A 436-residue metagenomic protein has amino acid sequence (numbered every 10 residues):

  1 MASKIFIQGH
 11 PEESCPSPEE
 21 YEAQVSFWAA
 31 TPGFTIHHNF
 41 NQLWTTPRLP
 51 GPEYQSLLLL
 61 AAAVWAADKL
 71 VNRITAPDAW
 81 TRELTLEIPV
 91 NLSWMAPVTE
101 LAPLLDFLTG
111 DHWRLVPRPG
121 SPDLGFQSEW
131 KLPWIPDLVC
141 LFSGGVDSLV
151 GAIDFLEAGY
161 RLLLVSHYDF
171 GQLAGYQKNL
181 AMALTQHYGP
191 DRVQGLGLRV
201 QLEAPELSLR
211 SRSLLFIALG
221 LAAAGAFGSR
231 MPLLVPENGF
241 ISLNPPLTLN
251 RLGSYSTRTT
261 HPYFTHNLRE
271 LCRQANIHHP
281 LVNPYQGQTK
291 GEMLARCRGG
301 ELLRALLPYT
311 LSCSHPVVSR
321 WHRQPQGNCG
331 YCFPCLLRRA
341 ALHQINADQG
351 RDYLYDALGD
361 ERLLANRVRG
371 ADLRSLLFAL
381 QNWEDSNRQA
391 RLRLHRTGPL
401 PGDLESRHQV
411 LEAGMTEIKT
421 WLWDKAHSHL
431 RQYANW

Functional and structural regions predicted by a protein language model:
M1-D137, L149-L198, W436: RNA-binding accessory domains that recognize and position tRNA/RNA substrates
A2-E22, N41, P50, S229 (+6 more regions): ATP/NTP-dependent adenylation/nucleotidyl-transfer catalytic domains that generate, transfer, or process NMP-activated
L43-R48, H167-P308: ATP-dependent adenylate-handling ligase core
A67-D78, A224-L233, L342-A347, S386-N387: Short helix-capping/linker segments at secondary-structure and domain boundaries
G120-L124, T289-K290, V318: Short acidic loop-to-helix transition motifs that present clustered carboxylates
K131, L209-R212, Q324: Residue-level marker of regulatory loop/turn positions in helix-turn-helix DNA-binding domains and in histidine
C140-L141: Hydrophobic Val/Ile/Leu positions in short beta-strands of Rossmann-like dinucleotide-binding domains
G145: Conserved G/P- and acidic residue-centered "switch" motifs that form tight phosphate/ATP-binding loops in soluble
